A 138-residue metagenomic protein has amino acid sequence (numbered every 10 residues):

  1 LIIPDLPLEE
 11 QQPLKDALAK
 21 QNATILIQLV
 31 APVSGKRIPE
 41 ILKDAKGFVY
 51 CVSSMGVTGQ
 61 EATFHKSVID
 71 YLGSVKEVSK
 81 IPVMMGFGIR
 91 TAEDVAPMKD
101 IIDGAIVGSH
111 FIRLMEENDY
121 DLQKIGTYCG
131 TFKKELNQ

Functional and structural regions predicted by a protein language model:
L1-I3, L26-L29, V49-C51, V83-F87 (+1 more regions): Hydrophobic faces of well-ordered beta-strands that scaffold small-molecule active sites in alpha/beta enzyme cores
I3-Q21, S34-E40, T58-G73, A92-V95 (+1 more regions): Active-site-adjacent beta->alpha loops and helix N-cap segments on the catalytic face of soluble alpha/beta enzymes
L6, L29-P32, S54-M55, G86-A92 (+1 more regions): Active-site beta-loop-alpha junctions enriched in small/polar residues
A17-L26, K43-C51, I101-A105: Glycine-enriched alpha-helix->loop->beta-strand junction motifs that scaffold or abut catalytic
I25-E40, S54-A62, K133-Q138: Short, basic, helix/turn surface patches
V33-D44, M85, I89-A105: Catalytic cores of alpha/beta
D44, F48-M55, S74-V78: Short hydrophobic alpha-helical module
Y71-S79, R90-A96, D100-Q138: Alpha/beta catalytic cores of nucleotide-metabolism and tRNA/nucleoside-modifying enzymes
